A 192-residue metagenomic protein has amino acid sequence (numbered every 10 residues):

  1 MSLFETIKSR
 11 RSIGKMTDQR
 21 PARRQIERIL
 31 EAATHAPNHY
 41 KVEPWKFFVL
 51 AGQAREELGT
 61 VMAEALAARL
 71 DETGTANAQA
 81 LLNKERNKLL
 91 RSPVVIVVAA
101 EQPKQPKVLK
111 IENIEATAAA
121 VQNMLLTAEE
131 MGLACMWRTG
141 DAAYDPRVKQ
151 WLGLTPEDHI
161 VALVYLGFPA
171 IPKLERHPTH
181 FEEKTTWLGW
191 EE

Functional and structural regions predicted by a protein language model:
M1-R91, E192: N-terminal amphipathic, basic helical "cap/leader" segment at the start of enzyme domains
E5-S12, I160-E192: C-terminal helix-cap and adjacent tail motif
T17, V94, E101-P106, L188-E192: Helix-biased detector of long, well-ordered alpha-helical tracts
A33, I96, Q102-Q150: Small-aliphatic-rich amphipathic alpha-helix that forms the alpha element of a beta-alpha
F48-L50, I96-A99: Short, conserved beta-strand edge motifs with alternating hydrophobic and charged residues
L89, I96, L163-G167: C-terminal edge-of-domain segments
V148-V161: Short, electropositive alpha-helical surface patch
